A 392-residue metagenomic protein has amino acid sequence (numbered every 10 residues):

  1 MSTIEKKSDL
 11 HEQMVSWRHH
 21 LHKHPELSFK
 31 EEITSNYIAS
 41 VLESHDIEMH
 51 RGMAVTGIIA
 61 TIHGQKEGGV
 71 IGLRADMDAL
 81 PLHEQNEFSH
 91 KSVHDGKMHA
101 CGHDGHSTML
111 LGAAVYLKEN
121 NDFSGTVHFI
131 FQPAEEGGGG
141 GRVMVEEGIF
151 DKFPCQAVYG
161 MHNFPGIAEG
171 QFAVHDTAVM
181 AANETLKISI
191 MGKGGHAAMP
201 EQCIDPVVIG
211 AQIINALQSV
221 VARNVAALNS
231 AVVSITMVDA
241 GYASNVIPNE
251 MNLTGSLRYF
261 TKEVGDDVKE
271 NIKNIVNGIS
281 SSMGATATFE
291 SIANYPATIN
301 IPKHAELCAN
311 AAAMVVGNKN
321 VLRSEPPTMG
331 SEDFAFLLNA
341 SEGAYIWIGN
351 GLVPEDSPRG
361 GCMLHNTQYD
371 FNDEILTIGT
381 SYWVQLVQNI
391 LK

Functional and structural regions predicted by a protein language model:
S2-H99, T108-L111, V115-F123: Acidic/His- and Gly-rich active-site-bordering loop/insert found across diverse amide/peptide-bond hydrolases
H11-M14, S28, S35-A39, L110 (+6 more regions): Hydrophobic face of alpha-helices
H20-H24, H99, H103-H106, H162 (+3 more regions): Histidine-centered active-site/metal-ligand motif
L21, A60, L73, H103 (+8 more regions): Divalent metal-coordination and catalytic microenvironments
I58-I59, L80-L82, N86-M98, G105 (+3 more regions): Histidine/acidic-residue-rich, glycine-tolerant segments that coordinate divalent metal ions
R74, H83, L186-I188, I346-N350: Non-cysteine beta-strand/loop elements that form the S-adenosyl-L-methionine
A211-K392: Metal-dependent amide/peptide-bond hydrolase catalytic core, centered on the "pita-bread" metallohydrolase fold
